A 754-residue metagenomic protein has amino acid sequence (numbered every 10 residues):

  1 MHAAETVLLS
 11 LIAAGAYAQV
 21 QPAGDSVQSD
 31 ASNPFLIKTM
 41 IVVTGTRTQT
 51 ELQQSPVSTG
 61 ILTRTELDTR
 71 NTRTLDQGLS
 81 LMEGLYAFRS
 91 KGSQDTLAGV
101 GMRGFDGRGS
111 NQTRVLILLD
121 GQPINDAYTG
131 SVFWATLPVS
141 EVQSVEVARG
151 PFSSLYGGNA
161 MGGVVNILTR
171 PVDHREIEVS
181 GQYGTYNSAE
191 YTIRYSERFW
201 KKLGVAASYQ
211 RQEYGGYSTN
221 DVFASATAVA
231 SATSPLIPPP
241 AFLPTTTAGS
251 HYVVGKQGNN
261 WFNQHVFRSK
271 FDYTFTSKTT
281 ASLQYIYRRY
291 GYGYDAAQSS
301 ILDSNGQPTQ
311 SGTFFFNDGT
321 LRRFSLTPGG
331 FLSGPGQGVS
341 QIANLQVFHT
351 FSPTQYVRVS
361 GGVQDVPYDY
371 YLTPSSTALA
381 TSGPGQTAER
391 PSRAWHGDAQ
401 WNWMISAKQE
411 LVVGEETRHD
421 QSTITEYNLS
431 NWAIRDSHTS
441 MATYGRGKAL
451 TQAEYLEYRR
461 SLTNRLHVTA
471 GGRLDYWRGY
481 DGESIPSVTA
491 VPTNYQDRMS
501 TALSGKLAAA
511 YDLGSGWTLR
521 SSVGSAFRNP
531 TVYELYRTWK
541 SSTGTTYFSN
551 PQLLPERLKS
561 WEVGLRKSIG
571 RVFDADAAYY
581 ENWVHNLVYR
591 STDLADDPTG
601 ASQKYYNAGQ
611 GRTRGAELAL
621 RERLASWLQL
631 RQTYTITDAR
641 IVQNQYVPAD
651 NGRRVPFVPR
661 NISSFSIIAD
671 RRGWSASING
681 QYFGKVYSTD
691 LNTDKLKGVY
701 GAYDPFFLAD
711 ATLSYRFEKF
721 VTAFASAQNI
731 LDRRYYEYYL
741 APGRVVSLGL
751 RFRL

Functional and structural regions predicted by a protein language model:
H2-T72, D76-S80, S277: N-terminal Sec signal peptide and the immediately downstream disordered periplasmic leader that contains the TonB box
E5, S196, W200, S208 (+3 more regions): Conserved C-terminal beta-signal and adjacent last beta-strands/turns of outer-membrane beta-barrel proteins
T44, D76, S80-Q122: Extracytoplasmic beta-strand/coil segments of soluble accessory domains associated with Gram-negative outer-membrane
Q122-R149, R170: Short acidic/polar hinge/loop motifs at secondary-structure boundaries that mediate gating or recognition
T185-Y214, A224-D295, P335-Y356, I405 (+2 more regions): Transmembrane beta-barrel wall of Gram-negative outer-membrane proteins
T274-R289, G334-P486, N494-Y495, M499 (+6 more regions): Face-selective signature of the C-terminal outer-membrane beta-barrel domain
R358-L372, A510-D512, T518-G524, R528 (+2 more regions): Membrane-embedded beta-barrel scaffold of Gram-negative outer-membrane proteins
T463-N464, V468, Y476, D576 (+4 more regions): Gram-negative outer-membrane beta-barrel transporters
